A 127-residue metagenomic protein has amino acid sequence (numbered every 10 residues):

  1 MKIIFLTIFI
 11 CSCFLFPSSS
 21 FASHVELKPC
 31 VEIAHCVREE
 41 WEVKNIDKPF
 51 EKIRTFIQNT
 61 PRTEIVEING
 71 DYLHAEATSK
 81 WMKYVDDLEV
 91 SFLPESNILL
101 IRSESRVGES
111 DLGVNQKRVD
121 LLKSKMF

Functional and structural regions predicted by a protein language model:
M1-F5: Positively charged n-region of N-terminal signal peptides that target proteins for export
T7-F14: Bacterial N-terminal signal peptides
F16-F127: Ser/Thr-rich, low-complexity intrinsically disordered terminal regions
